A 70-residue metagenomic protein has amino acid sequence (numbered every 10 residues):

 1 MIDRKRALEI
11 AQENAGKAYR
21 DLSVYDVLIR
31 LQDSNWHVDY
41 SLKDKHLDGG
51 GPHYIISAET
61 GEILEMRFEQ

Functional and structural regions predicted by a protein language model:
M1-Q70: Long, terminal "pre-/pro-" and other extracytoplasmic accessory regions that lie outside the mature folded/catalytic
